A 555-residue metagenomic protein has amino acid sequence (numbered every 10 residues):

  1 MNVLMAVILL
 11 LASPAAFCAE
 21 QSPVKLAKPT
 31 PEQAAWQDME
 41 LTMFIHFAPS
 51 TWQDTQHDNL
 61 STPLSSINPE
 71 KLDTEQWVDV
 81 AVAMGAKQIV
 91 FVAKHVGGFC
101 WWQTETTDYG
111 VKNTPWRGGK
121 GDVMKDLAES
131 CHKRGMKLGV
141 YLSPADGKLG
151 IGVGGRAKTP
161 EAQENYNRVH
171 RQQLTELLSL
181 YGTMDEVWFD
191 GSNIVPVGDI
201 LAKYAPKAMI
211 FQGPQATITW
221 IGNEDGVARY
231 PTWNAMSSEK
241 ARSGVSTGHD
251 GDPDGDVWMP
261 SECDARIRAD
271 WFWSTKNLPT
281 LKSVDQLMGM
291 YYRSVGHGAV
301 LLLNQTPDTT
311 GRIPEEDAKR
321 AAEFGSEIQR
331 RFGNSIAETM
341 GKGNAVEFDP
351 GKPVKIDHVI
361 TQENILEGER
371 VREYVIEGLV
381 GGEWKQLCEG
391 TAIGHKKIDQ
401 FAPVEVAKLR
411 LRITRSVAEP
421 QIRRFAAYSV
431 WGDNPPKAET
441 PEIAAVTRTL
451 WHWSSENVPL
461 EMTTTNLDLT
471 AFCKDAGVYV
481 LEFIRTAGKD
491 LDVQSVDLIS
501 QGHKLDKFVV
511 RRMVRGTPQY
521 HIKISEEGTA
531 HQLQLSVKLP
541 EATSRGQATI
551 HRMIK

Functional and structural regions predicted by a protein language model:
M1-V7: Sec-dependent signal peptide recognition, specifically the positively charged N-region followed immediately by
S13-P14: N-terminal signal peptide c-region/cleavage motif recognized by signal peptidases
A19-P403, R412-A444: Mature catalytic domains of secreted/periplasmic carbohydrate-active enzymes
G341-K352, H395-K396, L460-A471, V514-S525 (+1 more regions): Short beta-strands within extracellular/lumenal beta-sheet-rich domains
G351-H358, V406-A407, C473-V480, G528-Q534: Extended extracellular/luminal ectodomain segments enriched in beta-structured repeat modules
E369-G381, D490-Q501, A548-M553: Short, surface-exposed beta-strand/strand-loop-strand elements in extracellular ectodomains
R412-A418, E482-G488, V537-T543: Short beta-strand-plus-loop segments that form exposed binding edges in beta-rich domains
V417-G432, K489-Q494, T543-T549: Edge beta-strands of jelly-roll/beta-sandwich modules across compartments, strongly enriched in secreted/luminal
